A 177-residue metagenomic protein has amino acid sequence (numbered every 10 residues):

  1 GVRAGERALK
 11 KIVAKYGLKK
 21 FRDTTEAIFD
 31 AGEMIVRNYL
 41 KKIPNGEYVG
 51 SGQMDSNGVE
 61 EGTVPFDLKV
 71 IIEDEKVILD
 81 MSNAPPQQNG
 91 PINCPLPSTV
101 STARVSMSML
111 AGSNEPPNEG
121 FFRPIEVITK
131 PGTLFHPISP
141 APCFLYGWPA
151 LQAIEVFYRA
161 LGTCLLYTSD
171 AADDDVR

Functional and structural regions predicted by a protein language model:
G1-I35, L165: N-terminal leader/propeptide and maturation segments of large enzyme subunits in energy/redox metabolism and hydrolases
K10-D23, M81-C94, P137-C143: Glycine- and acidic
G46-K69: Flexible, glycine/threonine-enriched loop-and-boundary segments that flank and lead into catalytic domains of large
V64-N83: Short beta-strand elements
E73-V77, P117-A153: Extended, well-ordered alpha-helical scaffold/bundle regions in very large, multi-domain proteins
A84-K130: Internal alpha/beta scaffold segment
P91-M109, F135-S169: Glycine-rich and small/hydrophobic secondary-structure elements
Y167-R177: Single conserved hydrophobic/aromatic residue that forms the stacking wall/gate of nucleotide- or nucleobase-binding
